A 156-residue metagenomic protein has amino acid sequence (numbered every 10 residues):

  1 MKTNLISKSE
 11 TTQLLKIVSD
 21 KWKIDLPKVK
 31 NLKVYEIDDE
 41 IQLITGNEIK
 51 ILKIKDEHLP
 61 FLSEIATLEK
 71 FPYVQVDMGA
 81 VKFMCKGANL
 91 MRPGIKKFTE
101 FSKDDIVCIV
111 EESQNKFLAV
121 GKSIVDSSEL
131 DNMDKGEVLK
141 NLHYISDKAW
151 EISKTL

Functional and structural regions predicted by a protein language model:
M1-D39, T45-K96, S102-K103, I109-L156: Beta-strand/loop-dominated core regions that host nucleotide or nucleotide-derived cofactor-binding catalytic loops
